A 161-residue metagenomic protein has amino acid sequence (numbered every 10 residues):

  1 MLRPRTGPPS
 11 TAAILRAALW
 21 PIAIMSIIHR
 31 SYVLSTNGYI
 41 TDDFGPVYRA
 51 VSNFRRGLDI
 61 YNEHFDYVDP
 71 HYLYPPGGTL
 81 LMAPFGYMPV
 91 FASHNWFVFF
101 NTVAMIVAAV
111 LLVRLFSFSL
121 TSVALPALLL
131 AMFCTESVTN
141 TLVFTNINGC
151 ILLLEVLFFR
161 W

Functional and structural regions predicted by a protein language model:
M1-T6: N-terminal Lys/Arg-rich, disordered targeting/topogenic segments
P8-T121, F133, S137-N140: TM-lumen/periplasm interface segments of multi-pass membrane proteins, especially the first transmembrane helix
H71-Y72, N148-C150: Short helix-capping and inter-helix turn/linker motifs at the boundaries of alpha-helical repeat units
W96, V143, L153-E155: Active-site-proximal flexible loops/turns
V107, G149-W161: Specific aromatic-rich, kink-prone transmembrane helix
L125-F133: Short helix- or helix-capping micro-motifs that position conserved polar/aromatic residues at function-defining sites
N140-N148: Short acidic/glycine- and proline-prone juxtamembrane loop motifs at membrane-interface regions of multi-pass membrane
